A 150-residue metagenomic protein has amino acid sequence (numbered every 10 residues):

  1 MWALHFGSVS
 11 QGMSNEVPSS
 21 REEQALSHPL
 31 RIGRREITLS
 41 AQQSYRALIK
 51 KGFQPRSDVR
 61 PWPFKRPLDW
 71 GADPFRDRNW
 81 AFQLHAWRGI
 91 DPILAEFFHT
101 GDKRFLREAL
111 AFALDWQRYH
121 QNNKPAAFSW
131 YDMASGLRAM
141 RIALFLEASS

Functional and structural regions predicted by a protein language model:
M1-P63: Extreme N-terminal leader/anchor segments
A25, P67, W130-M133: RNA-interacting cores
S40-I49, P63-G71, L94, Q121-P125: Short, mixed-charge, low-aromatic patches
F53-G71, F82-H85, F112: Short alpha-helical hairpin
P74-F75: Rossmann-like short-chain dehydrogenase/reductase
R78-S150: Aromatic-lined, polymer-binding surfaces characteristic of secreted/periplasmic polysaccharide-degrading enzymes
